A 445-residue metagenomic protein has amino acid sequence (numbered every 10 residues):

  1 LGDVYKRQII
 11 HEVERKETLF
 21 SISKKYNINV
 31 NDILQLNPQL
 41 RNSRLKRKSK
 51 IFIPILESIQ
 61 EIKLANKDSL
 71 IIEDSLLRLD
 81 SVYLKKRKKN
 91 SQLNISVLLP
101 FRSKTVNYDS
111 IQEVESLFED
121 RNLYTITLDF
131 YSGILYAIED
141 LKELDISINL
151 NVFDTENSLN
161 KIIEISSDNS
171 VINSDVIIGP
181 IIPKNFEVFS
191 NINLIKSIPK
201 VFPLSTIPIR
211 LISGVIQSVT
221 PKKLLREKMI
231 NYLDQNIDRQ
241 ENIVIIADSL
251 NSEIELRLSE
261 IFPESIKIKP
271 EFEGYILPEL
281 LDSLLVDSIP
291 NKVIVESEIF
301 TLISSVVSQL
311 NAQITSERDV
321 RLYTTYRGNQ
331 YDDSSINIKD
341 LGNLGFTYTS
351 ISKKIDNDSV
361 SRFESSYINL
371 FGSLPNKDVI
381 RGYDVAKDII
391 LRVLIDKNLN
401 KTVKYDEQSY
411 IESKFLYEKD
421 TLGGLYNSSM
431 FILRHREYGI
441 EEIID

Functional and structural regions predicted by a protein language model:
L1-Y5: Short, small-residue-biased leader/transition segments that mark boundaries at the very start of proteins
K104-T125: A solvent-exposed, charged loop/short amphipathic helix patch at secondary-structure junctions
N149-D168, Y275-L284: Structural motif
S170-I182, V201-P203, N242-D248, S288-V306 (+2 more regions): Periplasmic-binding protein-like
I178-G179, N185-E253, L258: Extracytoplasmic ligand/sensor domains, especially the bilobed periplasmic-binding protein
V307-R381: Extracellular/periplasmic periplasmic-binding protein-like sensory domains
G372-V379, I390-I444: Segments of small-molecule ligand-sensing domains
